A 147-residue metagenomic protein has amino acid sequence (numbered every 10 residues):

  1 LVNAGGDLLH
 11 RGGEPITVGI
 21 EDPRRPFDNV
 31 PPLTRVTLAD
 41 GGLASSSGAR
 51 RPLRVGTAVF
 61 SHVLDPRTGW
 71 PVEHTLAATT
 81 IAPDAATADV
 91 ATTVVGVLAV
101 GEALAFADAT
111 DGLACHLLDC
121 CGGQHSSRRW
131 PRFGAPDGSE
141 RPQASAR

Functional and structural regions predicted by a protein language model:
L1-R147: Mature catalytic core of soluble alpha/beta enzymes
